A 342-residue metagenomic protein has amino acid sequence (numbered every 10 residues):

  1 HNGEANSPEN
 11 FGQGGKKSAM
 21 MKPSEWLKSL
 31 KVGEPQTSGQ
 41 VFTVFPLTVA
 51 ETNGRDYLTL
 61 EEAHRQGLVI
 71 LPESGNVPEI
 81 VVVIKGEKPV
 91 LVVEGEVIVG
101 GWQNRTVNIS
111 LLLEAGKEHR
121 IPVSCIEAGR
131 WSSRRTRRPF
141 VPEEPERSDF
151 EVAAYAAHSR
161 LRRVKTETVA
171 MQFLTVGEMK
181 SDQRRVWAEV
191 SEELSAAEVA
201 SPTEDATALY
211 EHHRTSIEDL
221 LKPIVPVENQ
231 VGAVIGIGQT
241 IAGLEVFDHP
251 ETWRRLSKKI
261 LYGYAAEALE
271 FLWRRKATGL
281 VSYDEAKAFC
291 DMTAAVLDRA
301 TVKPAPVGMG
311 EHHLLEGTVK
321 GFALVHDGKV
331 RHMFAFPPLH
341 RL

Functional and structural regions predicted by a protein language model:
H1-A19: N-terminal amphipathic/basic-hydrophobic helices that include classical n-h-c signal peptides and signal-anchor
M20-N76, V81, P122-S124, S132-R134: N-terminal, Lys/Arg-enriched amphipathic/low-complexity engagement segments that precede the first folded domain
K22, E167-D205, L209-L342: Long, low-complexity, serine/threonine/proline-rich intrinsically disordered regulatory regions in eukaryotic signaling
I80-P89: Asparagine-centered strand-capping/turn motif at beta-strand->loop junctions
K88-E96: Short, hydrophobic/aromatic beta-strand segments
W102-R137: Intrinsically disordered, low-complexity Pro/Gly/Ser/Thr-rich segments with frequent PxxP/GP/PP motifs and embedded
A128-L194: Terminal connector regions
